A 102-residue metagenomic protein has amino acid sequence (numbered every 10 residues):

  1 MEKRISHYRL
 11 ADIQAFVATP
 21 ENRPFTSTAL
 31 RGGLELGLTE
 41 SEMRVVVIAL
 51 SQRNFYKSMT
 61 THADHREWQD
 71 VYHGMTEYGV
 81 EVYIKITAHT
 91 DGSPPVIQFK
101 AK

Functional and structural regions predicted by a protein language model:
M1-K102: Ribonuclease/tRNase effector modules and their secretory precursors
